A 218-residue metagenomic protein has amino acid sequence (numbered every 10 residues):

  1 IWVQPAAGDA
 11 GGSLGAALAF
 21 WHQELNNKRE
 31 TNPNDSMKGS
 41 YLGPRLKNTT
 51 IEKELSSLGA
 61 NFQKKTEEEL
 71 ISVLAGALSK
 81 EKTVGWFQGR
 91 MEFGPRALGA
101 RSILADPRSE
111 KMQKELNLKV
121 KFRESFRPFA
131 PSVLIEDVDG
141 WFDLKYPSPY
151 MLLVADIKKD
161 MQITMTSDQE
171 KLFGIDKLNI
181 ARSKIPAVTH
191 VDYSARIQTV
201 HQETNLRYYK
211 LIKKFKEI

Functional and structural regions predicted by a protein language model:
W2-I218: Flexible beta->alpha loop and helix N-cap segments adjacent to enzyme active/binding sites
